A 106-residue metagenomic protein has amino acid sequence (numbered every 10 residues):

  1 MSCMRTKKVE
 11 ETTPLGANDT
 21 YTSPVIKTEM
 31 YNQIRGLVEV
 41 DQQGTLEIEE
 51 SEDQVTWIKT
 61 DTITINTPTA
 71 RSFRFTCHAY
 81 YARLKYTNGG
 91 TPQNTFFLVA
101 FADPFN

Functional and structural regions predicted by a protein language model:
M1-K27: Transition segment at domain starts
V9-T12, K59-T67: Solvent-exposed serine/threonine-rich low-complexity stretches and specific carbohydrate-binding patches
S23-V25, T69-T76: Exposed aromatic-hydrophobic patches
V25-N32, F101: Aromatic, loop-rich ligand-recognition surfaces of beta-strand-rich domains
Y31, V40-G44: Short proline/glycine-enriched turn/loop motifs at strand-loop junctions of beta-rich domains
N32-G36, T76-F96: Noncatalytic modules at the cell exterior or secretory-pathway interfaces, chiefly beta-strand-rich lectin/adhesion
E49-S51: Conserved Ser/Thr-centered positions that define the repeating blades of beta-propeller domains
P92-N106: Exposed low-complexity, polar/acidic, P/S/T/G-rich flexible segments that act as propeptides, protease-susceptible
